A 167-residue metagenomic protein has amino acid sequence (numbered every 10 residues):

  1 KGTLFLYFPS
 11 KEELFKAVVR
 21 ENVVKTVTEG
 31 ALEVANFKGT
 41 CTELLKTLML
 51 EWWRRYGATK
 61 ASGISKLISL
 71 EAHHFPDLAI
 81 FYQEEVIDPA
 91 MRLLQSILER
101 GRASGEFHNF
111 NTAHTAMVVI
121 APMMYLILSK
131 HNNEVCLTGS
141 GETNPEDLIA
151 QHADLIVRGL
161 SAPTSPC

Functional and structural regions predicted by a protein language model:
K1-E13, A17-V18: Helix-turn-helix
S10-E13, D77, T115: Residue-level recognition of oxygen-bearing side chains
K16-E51, Y56, K60, E99: Amphipathic alpha-helical linker/stalk segments
V19, A61, A79-M91, I149: Amphipathic, non-transmembrane alpha-helical scaffold segments
V34, L50-G57, S65-H73, L155-L160: Helix-loop "lid/cap" segments that line or gate small-molecule binding pockets
E43, T47-E51, D88, R92 (+3 more regions): C-terminal peripheral helix-coil segments that are non-catalytic and often amphipathic
Y56-Q83, L128-C136: Amphipathic alpha-helical segments used for helix-helix packing
